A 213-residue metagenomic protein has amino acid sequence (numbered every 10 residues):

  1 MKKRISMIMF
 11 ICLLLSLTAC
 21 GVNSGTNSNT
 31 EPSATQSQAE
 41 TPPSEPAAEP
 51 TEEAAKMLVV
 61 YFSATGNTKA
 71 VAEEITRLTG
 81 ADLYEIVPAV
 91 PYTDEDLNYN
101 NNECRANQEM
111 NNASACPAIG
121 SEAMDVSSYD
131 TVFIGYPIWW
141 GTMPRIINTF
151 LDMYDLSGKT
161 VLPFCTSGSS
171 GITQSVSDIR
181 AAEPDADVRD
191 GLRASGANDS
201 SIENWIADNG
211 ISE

Functional and structural regions predicted by a protein language model:
M1-R4: Positively charged n-region of N-terminal signal peptides that target proteins for export
S6-L13: Sec-dependent N-terminal signal peptides
S16-A19: C-terminal motif of bacterial Sec signal peptides marking the signal peptidase cleavage site
G21-D130, G141-M143, D152, E203 (+1 more regions): N-terminal beta1-alpha1-beta2 submodule of the flavodoxin-like/Rossmannoid cofactor-binding fold
K69, E73, P144, I172-S177 (+1 more regions): Short, surface-exposed alpha-helical segments at coil->helix boundaries
V126-S127, D152-G158, A182-E183: Short, conserved loop/helix-junction motifs that constitute active-site signature segments in enzyme catalytic cores
D187-E213: Glycine-rich phosphate/pyrophosphate-binding loop and the adjoining helix
